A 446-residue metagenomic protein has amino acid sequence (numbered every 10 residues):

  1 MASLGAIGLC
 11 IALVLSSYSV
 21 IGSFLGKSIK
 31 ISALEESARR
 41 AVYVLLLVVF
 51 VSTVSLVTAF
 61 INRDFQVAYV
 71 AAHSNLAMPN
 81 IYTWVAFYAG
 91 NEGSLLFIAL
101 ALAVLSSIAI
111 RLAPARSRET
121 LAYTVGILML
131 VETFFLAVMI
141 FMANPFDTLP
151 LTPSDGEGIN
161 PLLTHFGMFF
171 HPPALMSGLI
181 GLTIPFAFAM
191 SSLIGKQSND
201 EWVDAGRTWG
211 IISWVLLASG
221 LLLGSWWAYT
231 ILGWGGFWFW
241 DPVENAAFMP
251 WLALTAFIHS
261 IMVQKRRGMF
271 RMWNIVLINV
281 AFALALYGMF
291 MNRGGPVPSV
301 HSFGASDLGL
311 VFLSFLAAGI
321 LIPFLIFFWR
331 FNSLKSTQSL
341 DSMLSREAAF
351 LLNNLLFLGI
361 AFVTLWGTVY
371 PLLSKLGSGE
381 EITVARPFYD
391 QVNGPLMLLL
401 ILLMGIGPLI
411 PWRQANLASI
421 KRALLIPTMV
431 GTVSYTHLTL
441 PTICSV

Functional and structural regions predicted by a protein language model:
M1-I406, W412-R413, L417-I420, L424-V430 (+1 more regions): Polytopic transmembrane helical bundles with strong interfacial aromatic enrichment
H437-V446: Single conserved hydrophobic/aromatic residue that forms the stacking wall/gate of nucleotide- or nucleobase-binding
